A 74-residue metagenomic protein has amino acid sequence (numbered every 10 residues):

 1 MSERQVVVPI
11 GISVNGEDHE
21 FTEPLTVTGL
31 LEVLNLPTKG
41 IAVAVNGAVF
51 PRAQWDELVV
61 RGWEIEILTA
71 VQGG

Functional and structural regions predicted by a protein language model:
M1-G73: Ubiquitin-like/PB1-type beta-grasp interaction modules and other compact soluble beta-rich domains
